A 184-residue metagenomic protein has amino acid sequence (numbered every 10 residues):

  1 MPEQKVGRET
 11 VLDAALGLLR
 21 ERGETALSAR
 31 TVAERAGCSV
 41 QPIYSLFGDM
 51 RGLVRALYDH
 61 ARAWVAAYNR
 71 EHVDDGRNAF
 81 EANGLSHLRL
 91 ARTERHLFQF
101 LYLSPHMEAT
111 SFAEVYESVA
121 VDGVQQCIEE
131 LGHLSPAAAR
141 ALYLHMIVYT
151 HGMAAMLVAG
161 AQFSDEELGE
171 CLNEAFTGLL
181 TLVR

Functional and structural regions predicted by a protein language model:
M1-V6, G17: N-terminal intrinsically disordered/low-complexity leader segments
T10, A14, L18-G52, A56: Helix-turn-helix
L19, G52-A61, Y68, L101 (+2 more regions): Alpha-helical DNA-contacting segments of helix-turn-helix folds
R55, D59-A82, A120-C127: Amphipathic alpha-helical linker/stalk segments
A66, E108-H133, R140-L144, E166-T181: Amphipathic alpha-helical packing segments from all-alpha helical-bundle domains
N69-L97, Y143-M146: Hydrophobic alpha-helical connector segments
L90-T110, A155-F163: Amphipathic alpha-helical segments used for helix-helix packing
I147-D165, L179-R184: Amphipathic C-terminal alpha-helical segment
